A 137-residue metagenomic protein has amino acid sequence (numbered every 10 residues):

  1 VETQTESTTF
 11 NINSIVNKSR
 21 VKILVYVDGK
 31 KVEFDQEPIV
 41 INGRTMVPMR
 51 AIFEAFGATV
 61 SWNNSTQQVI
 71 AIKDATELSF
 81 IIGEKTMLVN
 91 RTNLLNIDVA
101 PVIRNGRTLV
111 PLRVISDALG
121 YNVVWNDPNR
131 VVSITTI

Functional and structural regions predicted by a protein language model:
V1-I137: Primary recognition of N-terminal secretory signal peptides and signal-anchoring hydrophobic helices
